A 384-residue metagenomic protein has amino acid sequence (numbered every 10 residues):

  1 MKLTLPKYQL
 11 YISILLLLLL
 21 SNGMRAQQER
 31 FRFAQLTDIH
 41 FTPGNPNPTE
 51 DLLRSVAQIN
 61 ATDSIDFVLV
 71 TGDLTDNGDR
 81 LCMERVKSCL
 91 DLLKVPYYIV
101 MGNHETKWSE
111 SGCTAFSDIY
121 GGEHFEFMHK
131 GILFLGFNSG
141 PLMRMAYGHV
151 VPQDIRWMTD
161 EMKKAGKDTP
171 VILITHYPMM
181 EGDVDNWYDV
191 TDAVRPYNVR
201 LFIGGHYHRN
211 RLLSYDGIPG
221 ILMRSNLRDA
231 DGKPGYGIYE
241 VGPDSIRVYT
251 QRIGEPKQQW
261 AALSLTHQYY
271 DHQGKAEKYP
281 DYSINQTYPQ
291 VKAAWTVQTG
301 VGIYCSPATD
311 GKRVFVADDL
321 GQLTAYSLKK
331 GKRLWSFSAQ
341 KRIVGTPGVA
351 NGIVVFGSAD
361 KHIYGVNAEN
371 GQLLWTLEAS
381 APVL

Functional and structural regions predicted by a protein language model:
M1-Q28: Bacterial Sec-dependent N-terminal signal peptides
N22-R85, K167: N-terminal active-site segment of His-dependent metallophosphoesterases
R80-K167, D189-L201, R211-M223, D229-G242: Extended active-site neighborhood of metal-dependent phosphoesterases/phosphodiesterases
M162-E181: Short acidic, glycine-rich surface-loop motifs adjacent to enzyme active sites
I218-N285: Binuclear metal-dependent phosphoesterase catalytic core
G242, S327-G331, N367-G371: Short loop/turn segments that connect beta-strands within beta-propeller blades
Q273-T299, R333-S338, Q372-A379: Aromatic (tryptophan-biased) beta-strands that constitute blades/sheets of beta-rich domains
G300-Q322, Q340-Y364, S380-L384: Repeat-blade elements of multi-bladed beta-propeller folds
